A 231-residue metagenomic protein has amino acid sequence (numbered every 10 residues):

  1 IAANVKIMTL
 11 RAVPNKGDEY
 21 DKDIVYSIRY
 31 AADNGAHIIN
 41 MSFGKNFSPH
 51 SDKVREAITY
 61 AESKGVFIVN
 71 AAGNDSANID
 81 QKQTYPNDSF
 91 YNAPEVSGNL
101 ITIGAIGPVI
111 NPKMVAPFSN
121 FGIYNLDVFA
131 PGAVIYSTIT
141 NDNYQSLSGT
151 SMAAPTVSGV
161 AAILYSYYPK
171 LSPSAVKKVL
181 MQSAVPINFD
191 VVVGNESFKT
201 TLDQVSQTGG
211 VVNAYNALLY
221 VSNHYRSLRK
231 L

Functional and structural regions predicted by a protein language model:
I1-D21, N34, N46-S48, V96-N99 (+3 more regions): Subtilisin-like serine protease catalytic core
A3-V5, L10-N15, I28, M41-K45 (+7 more regions): Active-site-proximal beta-strand/loop segments in catalytic clefts of secreted hydrolases
E19, D23-Y26, Y30, N34 (+6 more regions): Extracytoplasmic/secreted proteins, especially bacterial periplasmic and envelope-associated proteins
A32-F43, D52, G98-T102, S166-L231: C-terminal subdomain of the subtilisin-like protease fold in secreted/lumenal serine endopeptidases
S48, D75-D80: Active-site environment of divalent metal-dependent phosphoester hydrolases
P49-I68, Y85-N99: Catalytic-core regions built around general acid/base machinery
V66, D88-S166, K170, S174 (+2 more regions): Extracellular S/T/G-rich loop segment that most often corresponds to the catalytic His/Ser-adjacent loop
